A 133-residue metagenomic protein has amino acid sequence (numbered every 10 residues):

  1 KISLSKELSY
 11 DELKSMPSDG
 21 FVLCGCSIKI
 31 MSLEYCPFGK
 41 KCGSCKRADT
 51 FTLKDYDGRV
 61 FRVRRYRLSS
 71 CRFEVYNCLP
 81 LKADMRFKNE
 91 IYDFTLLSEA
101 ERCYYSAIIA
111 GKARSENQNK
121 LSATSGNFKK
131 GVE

Functional and structural regions predicted by a protein language model:
K1-E133: Active-site pocket-lining/capping segments in soluble small-molecule metabolic enzymes
